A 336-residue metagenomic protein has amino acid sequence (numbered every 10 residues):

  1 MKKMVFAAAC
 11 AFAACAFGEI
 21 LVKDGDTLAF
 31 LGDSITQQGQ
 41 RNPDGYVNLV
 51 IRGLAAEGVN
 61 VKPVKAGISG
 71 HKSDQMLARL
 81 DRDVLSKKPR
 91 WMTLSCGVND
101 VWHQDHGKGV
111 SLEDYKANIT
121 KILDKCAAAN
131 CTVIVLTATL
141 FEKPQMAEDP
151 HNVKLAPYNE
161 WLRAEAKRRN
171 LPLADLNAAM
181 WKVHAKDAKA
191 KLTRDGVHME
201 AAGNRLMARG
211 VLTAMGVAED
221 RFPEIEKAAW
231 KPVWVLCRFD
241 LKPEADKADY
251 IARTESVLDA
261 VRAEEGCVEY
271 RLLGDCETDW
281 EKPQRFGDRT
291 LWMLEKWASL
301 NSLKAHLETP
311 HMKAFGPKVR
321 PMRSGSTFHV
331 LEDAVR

Functional and structural regions predicted by a protein language model:
M1-M4: Positively charged n-region of N-terminal signal peptides that target proteins for export
A9-G18: Hydrophobic h-region of N-terminal signal peptides that target proteins for export in Gram-negative bacteria
L21-D24, D44, N48-K62, H71-K227: Alpha-helical cap/lid subdomain in secreted, periplasmic, or secretory-pathway luminal O-acyl-processing enzymes
L21-G39: Short glycine-rich His-centered loop
F30-L31, K65, V135, T193 (+3 more regions): A structural signal for the hydrophobic beta-strands that form the central parallel beta-sheet of Rossmann-like
Q37-N42, S73-D74, E244: Short, solvent-exposed loop/turn elements at domain surfaces
E226-E308, S324-R336: Short S/T/G/P-rich N-terminal loop/turn motif that feeds into the first structured element of a domain
